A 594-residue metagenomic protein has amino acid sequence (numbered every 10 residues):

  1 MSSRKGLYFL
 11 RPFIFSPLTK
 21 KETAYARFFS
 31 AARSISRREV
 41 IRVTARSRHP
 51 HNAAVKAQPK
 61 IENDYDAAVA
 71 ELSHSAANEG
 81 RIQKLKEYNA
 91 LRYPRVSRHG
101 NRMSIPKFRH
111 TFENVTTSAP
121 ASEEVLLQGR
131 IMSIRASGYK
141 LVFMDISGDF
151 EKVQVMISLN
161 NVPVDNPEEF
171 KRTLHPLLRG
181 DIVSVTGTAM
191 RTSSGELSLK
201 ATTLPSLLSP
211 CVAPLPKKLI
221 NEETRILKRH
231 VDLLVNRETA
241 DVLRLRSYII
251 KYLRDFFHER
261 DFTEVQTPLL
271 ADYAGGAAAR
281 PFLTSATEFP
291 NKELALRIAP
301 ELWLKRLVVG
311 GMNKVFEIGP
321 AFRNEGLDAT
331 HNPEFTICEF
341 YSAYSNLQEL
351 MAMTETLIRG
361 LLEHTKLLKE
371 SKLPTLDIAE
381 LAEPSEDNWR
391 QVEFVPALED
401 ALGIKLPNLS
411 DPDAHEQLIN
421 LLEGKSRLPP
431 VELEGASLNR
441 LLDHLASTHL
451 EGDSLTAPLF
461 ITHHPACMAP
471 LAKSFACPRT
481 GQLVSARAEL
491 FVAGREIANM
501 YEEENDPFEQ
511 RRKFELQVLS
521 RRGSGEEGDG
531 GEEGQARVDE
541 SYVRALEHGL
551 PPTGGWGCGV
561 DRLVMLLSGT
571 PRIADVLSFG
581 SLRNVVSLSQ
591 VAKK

Functional and structural regions predicted by a protein language model:
S2-K594: Class II aminoacyl-tRNA synthetase catalytic cores and aaRS-like
